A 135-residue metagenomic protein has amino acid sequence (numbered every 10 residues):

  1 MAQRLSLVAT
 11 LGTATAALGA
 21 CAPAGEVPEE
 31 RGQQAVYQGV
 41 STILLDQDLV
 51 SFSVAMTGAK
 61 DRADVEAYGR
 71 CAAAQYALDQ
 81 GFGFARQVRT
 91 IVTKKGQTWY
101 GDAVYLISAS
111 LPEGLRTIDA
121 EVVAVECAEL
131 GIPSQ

Functional and structural regions predicted by a protein language model:
M1-T10: Bacterial N-terminal signal peptides that target proteins for export
A17-A20: C-terminal motif of bacterial Sec signal peptides marking the signal peptidase cleavage site
A22-Q135: Secreted/extracellular ectodomain signature
